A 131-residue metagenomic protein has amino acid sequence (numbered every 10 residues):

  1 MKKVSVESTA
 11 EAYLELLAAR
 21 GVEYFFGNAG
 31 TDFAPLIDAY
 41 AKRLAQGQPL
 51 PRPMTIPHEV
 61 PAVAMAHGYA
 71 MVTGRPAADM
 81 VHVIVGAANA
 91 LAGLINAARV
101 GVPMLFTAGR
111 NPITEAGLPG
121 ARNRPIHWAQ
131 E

Functional and structural regions predicted by a protein language model:
M1-E131: N-terminal alpha/beta PP-like core and its mobile active-site loop of ThDP/TPP-dependent enzymes
